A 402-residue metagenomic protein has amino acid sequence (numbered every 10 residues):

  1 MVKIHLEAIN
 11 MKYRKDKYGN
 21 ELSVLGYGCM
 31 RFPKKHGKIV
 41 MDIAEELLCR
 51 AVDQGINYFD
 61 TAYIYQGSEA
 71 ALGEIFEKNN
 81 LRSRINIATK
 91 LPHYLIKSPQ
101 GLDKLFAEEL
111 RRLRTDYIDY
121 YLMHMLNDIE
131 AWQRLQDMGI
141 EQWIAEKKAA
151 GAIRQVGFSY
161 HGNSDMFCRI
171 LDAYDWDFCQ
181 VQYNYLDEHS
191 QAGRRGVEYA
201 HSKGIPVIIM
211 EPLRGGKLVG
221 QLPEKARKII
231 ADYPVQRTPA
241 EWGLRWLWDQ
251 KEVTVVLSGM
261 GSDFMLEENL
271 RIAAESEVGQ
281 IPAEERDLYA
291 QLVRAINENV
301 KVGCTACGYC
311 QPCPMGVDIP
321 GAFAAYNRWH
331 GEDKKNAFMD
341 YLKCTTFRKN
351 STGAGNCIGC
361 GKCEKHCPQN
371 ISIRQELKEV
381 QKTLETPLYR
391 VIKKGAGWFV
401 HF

Functional and structural regions predicted by a protein language model:
V2-I85: N-terminal binding-site loop/beta-alpha segment at the start of enzyme catalytic domains that lines or forms
S23-Y27, F59-D60, I85-T89, I118-M123 (+4 more regions): Hydrophobic faces of well-ordered beta-strands that scaffold small-molecule active sites in alpha/beta enzyme cores
K35-H36, C49, D53, I96-L213 (+3 more regions): Glycine/proline-rich, positively charged, aromatic-decorated active-site loop/lid region on the catalytic face
R50-V52, I56-N57, F76, D175 (+1 more regions): Structured C-terminal cap/extension of enzyme domains
Y63, G67, N127, H161-G162 (+3 more regions): Short beta->alpha linker loops
A70-T89, E141-A150, S202: Alpha-helix-loop-beta-strand connector modules within alpha/beta enzyme cores
L72-I75, M166-I170, L266-N269: Hydrophobic packing residues within well-ordered alpha-helices of enzyme cores
L91-H93, L384: Acidic, glycine-rich active-site loops and adjacent beta-strand->loop/helix elements that engage anionic groups
